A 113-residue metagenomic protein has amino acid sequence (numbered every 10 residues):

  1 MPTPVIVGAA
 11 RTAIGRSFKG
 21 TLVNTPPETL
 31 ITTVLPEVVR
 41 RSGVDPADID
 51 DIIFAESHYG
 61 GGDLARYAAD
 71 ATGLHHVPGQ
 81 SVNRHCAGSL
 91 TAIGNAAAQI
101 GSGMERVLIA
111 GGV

Functional and structural regions predicted by a protein language model:
M1-S17: N-terminal amphipathic/basic leader segments beginning at the initiator methionine
P2, V107-V113: Flexible glycine-/small-residue-enriched beta->alpha junction loops that bind anionic phosphate/pyrophosphate groups
P2, V44-A47, H75, G103: Structured loop/turn residues at beta-strand edges in well-structured enzyme cores
T12-P36, P78-G94, R106: Active-site pocket-shaping loop/turn-to-helix segments
P36-D48: Phosphate/pyrophosphate-binding loops at sites that engage ATP/ADP/AMP, CoA/4′-phosphopantetheine, polyphosphate
D48-A55: Short glycine-rich phosphate-binding loop at a beta-alpha junction
A55-R106: Conserved catalytic cysteine-centered active-site region of acyl-thioester-dependent Claisen-condensing enzymes
